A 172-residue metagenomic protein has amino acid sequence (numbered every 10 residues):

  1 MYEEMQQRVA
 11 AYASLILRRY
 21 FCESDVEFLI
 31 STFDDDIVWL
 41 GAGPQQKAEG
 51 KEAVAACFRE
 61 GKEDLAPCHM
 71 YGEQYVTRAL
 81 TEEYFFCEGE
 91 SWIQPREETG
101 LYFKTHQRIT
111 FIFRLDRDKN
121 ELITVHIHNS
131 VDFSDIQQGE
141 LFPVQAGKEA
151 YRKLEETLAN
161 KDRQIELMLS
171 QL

Functional and structural regions predicted by a protein language model:
M1-S31, D35, A146, K153-M168: Short, low-complexity N-terminal intrinsically disordered segments enriched in polar/charged residues
A13-L17, F33, V54, F58 (+1 more regions): Hydrophobic alpha-helical core bundles mediating ligand binding, dimerization, or RNAP-core interactions
V26-T81: A solvent-exposed, acidic/Ser-Thr-rich amphipathic alpha-helical stretch
E83-D118: Exposed beta-sheet edge and beta->alpha loop/turn motif
H106-L141: Short beta-strand edge/turn micro-motifs at domain boundaries
D132-Q137, G147-A150, L154: PAS-associated C-terminal cap
